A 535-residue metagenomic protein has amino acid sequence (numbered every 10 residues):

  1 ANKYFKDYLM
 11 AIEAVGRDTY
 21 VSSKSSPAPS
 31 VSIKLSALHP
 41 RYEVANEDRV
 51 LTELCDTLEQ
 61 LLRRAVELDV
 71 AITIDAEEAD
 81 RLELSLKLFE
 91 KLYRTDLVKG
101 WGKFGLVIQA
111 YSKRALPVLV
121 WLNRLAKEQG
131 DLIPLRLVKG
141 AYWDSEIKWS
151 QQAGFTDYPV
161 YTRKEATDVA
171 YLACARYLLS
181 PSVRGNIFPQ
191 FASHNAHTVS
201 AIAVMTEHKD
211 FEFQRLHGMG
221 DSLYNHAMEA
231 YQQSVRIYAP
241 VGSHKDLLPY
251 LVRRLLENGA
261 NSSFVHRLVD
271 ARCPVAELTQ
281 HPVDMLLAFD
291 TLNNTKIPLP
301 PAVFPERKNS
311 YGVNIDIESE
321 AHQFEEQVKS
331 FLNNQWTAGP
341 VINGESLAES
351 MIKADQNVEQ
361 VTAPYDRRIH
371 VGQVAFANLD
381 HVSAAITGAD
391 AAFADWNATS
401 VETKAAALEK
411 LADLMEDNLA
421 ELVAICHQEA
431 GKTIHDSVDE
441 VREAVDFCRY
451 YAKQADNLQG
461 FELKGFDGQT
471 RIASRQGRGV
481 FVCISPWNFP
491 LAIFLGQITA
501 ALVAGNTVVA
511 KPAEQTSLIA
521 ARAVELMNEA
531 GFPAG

Functional and structural regions predicted by a protein language model:
A1, Y42-E47, V66-T73, F104 (+7 more regions): Glycine- and acidic
A1-Y311: Positively charged, amphipathic and often flexible ligand-engagement surfaces
L58, R63-D69, A79-Y93, K99-L106 (+3 more regions): Long, K/E/R/D-enriched contiguous segments that form extended
A76, I108-A110, L137-K139, F191-N195 (+11 more regions): Active-site proximal loops enriched in glycine and acidic residues that flank catalytic Cys/His/Asp and coordinate
Q190, S200-A201, N225, F264 (+9 more regions): Extended hydrophobic-aromatic, low-complexity segments
M205, P340-N343, G531-G535: Short, intrinsically disordered, charge-balanced linker/junction segments flanking boundaries in proteins
G242, D246-P249, R253-T387, A391 (+5 more regions): Terminal low-complexity tails and localization/encapsulation signals of metabolic enzymes
H427, N457-G535: Rossmann-like NAD(P) dinucleotide-binding subdomain of oxidoreductase/dehydrogenase enzymes
